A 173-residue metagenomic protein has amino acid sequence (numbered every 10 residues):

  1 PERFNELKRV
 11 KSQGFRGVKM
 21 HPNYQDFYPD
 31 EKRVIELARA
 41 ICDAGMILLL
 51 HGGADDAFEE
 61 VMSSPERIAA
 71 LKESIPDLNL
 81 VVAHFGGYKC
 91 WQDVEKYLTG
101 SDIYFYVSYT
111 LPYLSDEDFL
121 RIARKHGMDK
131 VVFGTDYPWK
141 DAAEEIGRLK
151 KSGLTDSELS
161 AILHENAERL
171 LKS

Functional and structural regions predicted by a protein language model:
P1-L50, A54-D56, Y113: Active-site gating/metal-coordination segments in enzymes
E2-K11, P29-V34, F58-S74, K89-T99 (+2 more regions): Distinct, well-ordered alpha-helical segments
V10, V18, I41, H84 (+4 more regions): Conserved, mostly hydrophobic/aromatic
Q13, D43-A44, I75-P76, G100-S101: Helix C-cap/helix->beta junction micro-motif
R16-M20, L48-L50, L80-A83, I103-V107 (+1 more regions): Hydrophobic faces of well-ordered beta-strands that scaffold small-molecule active sites in alpha/beta enzyme cores
A54-A57, G86-C90, L111-P112: Short, catalytically relevant binding-site loops at active-site mouths
H84, I122, H126-A143: Short acidic/histidine-rich active-site segments
G127-K130, A143-S173: Mid-to-C-terminal alpha-helical segments outside catalytic/metal-binding sites
